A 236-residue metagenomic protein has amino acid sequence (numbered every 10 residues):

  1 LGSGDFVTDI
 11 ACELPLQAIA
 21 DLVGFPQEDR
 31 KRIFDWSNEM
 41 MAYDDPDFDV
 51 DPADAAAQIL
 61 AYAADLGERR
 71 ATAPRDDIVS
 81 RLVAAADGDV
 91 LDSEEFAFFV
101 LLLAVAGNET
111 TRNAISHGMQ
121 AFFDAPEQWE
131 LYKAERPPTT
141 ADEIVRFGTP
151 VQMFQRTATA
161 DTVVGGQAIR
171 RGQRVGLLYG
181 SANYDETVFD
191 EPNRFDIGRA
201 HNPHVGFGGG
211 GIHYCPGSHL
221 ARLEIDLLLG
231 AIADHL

Functional and structural regions predicted by a protein language model:
L1-L236: Cytochrome P450
